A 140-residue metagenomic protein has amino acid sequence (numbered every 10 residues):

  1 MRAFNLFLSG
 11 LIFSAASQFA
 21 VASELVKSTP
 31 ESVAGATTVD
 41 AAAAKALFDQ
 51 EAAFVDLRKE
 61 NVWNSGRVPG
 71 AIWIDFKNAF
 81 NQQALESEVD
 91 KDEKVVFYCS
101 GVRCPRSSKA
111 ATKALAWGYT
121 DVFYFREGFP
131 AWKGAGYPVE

Functional and structural regions predicted by a protein language model:
R2-F54, E60-V62: Flexible, polar/low-complexity N-terminal or interdomain linker segments that lie immediately upstream of folded
D49-Q50, R58, V68-P69, D90-D92: Extracytoplasmic
R58-N61, R67, N78, C99-R103 (+1 more regions): A mature extracytoplasmic/lumenal domain signature
I74-D75: Short acidic-hydrophobic, aromatic-tinged amphipathic segments that line or gate anion-handling sites
A79-E86: Alpha-helical scaffolding within the catalytic cores of extracellular/periplasmic polymer-degrading hydrolases
E86-W132: Catalytic cysteine-centered active loop of the rhodanese-like fold, especially the PTP/DSP P-loop
Y137-E140: Active-site neighborhoods of enzymes that stabilize oxyanions during catalysis
